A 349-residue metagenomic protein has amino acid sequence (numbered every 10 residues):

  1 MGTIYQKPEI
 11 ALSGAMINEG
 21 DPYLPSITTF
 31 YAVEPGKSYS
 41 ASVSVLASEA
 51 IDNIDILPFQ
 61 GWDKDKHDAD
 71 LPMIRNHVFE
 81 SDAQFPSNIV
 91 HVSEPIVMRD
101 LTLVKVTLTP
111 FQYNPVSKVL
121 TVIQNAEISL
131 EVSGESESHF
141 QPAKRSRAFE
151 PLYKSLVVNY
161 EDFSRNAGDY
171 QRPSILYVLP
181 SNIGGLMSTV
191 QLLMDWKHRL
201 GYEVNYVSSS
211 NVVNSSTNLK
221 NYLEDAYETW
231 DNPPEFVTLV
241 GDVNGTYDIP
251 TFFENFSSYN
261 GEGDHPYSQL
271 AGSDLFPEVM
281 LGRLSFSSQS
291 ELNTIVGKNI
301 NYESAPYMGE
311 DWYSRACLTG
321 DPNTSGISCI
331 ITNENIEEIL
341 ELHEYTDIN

Functional and structural regions predicted by a protein language model:
M1-N349: Cysteine-dependent hydrolase recognition
